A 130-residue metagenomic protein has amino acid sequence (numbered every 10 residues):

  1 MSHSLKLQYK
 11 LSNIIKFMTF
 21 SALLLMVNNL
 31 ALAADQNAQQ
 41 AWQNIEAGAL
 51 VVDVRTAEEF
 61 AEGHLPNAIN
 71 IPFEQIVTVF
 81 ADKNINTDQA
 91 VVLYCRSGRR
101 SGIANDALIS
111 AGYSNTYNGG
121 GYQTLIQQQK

Functional and structural regions predicted by a protein language model:
S2-S12, K16-F17, N29-A49, E58-A90 (+1 more regions): Rhodanese-like catalytic fold shared by cysteine-dependent sulfurtransferases and DSP/PTP-type phosphatases
A22-L30: Short hydrophobic alpha-helical membrane-anchoring segments
V51-D53: Structural scaffold elements adjacent to functional motifs in cytosolic proteins
Y94: Short, surface-exposed ligand- or partner-binding patches at beta-edge/loop junctions that are enriched in aromatics
